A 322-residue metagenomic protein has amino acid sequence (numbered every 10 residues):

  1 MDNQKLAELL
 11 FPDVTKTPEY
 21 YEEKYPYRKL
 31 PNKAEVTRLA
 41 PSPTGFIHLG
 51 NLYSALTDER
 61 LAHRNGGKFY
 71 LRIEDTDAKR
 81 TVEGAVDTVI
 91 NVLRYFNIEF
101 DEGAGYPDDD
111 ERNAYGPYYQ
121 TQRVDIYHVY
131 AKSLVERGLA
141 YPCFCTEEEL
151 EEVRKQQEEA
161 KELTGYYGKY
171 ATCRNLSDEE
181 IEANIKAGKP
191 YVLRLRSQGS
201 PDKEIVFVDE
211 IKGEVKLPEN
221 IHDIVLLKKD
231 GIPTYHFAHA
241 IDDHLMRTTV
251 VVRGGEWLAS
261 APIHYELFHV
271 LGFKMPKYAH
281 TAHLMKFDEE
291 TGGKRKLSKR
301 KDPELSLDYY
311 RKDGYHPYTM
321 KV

Functional and structural regions predicted by a protein language model:
D2-E159, A259-F273, T319: N-terminal Rossmann-like or analogous alpha/beta NTP/dinucleotide-binding catalytic cores that position adenine
Q4-F11, T15, N175, I205 (+2 more regions): Low-complexity, intrinsically disordered regions enriched in charged/polar residues
Y21-R28, S54-L61, L93-R94, K228-Y235 (+2 more regions): Short, functional N-terminal and low-complexity linear motifs
T44, Y115, R247-T248, L305: Short, solvent-exposed beta-strand edge segments and adjacent coil->beta transition regions
H48, E111-P117, N184-A187, Y191 (+2 more regions): Noncatalytic linker/hinge segments flanking ATPase motor cores
K79, P117-Q120, R253-G254, Y309-G314: Hydrophobic alpha-helical scaffolding
S133, Y141-H280, L284-R300, S306: Active-site cores that bind ATP or allylic diphosphates and position pyrophosphate for catalysis
E304-V322: A conserved active-site cap/scaffold subdomain adjacent to cofactor or substrate pockets
